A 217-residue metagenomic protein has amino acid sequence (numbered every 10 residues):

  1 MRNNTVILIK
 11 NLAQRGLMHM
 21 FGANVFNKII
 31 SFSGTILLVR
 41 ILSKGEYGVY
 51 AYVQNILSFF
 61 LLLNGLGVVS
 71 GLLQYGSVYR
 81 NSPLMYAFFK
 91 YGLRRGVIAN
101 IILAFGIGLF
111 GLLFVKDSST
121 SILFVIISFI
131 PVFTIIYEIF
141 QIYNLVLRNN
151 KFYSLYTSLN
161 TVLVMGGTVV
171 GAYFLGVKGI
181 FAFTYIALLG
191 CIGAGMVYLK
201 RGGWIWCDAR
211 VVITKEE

Functional and structural regions predicted by a protein language model:
M1-I30, L84, I213-E217: N-terminal membrane topogenesis motif
V6-N11, L42-E46, F60-R94, L145-K151: Transmembrane-helix boundary and interhelical linker motifs in polytopic inner-membrane proteins
N24, I30-T35, A51-S77, P131-I136: Small-residue-rich midsections of specific transmembrane alpha-helices
T35-F59, A182, K215-E217: Interfacial/gating helices of multi-pass transporter permease domains
F59-L63, V97, I101, F105 (+2 more regions): Alpha-helical transmembrane segments of multi-pass membrane proteins
L72, I139-V146, N150, V170-Y173 (+1 more regions): C-terminal transmembrane helix end/exit motif
L84, F133-Y156: Membrane-interface junctions at transmembrane-helix termini in multi-pass inner-membrane proteins
T120-S128, S154-G202: Hydrophobic alpha-helical transmembrane segments
